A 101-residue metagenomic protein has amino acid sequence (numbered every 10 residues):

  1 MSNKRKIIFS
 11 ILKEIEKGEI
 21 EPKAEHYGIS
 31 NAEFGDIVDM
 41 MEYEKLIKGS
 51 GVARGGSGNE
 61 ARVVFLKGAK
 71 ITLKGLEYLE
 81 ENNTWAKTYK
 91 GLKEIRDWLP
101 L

Functional and structural regions predicted by a protein language model:
M1-H26: Short amphipathic alpha-helical interface segments
M1-R5, Y27, N31, W85-Y89: Alpha-helix N-cap/helix-initiation sites
R5-F9, G35, E44, L73: Non-catalytic, well-ordered alpha-helical scaffold segments
I11-E14, I37, G91-E94: Charge-rich, solvent-exposed alpha-helical interaction surfaces
I15, M41, L79-N82: Generic structural signal for hydrophobic core residues of well-folded globular domains
K17, Y89-L101: A short, hydrophobic/aromatic-rich structural module that often spans a beta strand with its adjoining loop
G28-R54, F65-L66: Short amphipathic alpha-helical interaction segments
N59-E94: Short, amphipathic alpha-helical interaction segments positioned at domain boundaries
